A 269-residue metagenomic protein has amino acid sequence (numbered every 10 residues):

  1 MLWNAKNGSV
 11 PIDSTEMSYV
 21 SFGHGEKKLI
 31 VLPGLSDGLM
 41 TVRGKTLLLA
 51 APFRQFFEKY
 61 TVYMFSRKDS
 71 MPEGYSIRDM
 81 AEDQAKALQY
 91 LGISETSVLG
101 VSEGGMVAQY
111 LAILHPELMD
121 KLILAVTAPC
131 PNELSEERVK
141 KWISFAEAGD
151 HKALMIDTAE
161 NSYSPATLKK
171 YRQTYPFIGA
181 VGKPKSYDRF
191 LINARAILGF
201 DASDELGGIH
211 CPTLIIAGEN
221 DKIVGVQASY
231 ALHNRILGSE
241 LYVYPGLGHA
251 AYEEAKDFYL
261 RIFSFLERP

Functional and structural regions predicted by a protein language model:
S9-M71: Conserved HGGG/HGGXW glycine-rich cap/lid loop of the alpha/beta-hydrolase fold
D79-T96: Conserved acidic catalytic loop of the alpha/beta-hydrolase fold
T96, G100-G105, G218: Conserved alpha/beta-hydrolase "nucleophile elbow" surrounding the catalytic nucleophile
M106-Q109, I113, D120-G149: Flexible "cap/lid" loop of the alpha/beta hydrolase fold
E133-E136, A153-L198, D204-E205: Conserved alpha/beta-hydrolase catalytic His-Asp/Glu region
I209, I215-A217, D221: Short beta-strand/loop motif that positions the catalytic acidic residue of the alpha/beta-hydrolase fold
K222-A228: Conserved alpha/beta-hydrolase "acid-adjacent" motif
L247-Y259: Catalytic histidine-centered segment of alpha/beta-hydrolase-like enzymes
